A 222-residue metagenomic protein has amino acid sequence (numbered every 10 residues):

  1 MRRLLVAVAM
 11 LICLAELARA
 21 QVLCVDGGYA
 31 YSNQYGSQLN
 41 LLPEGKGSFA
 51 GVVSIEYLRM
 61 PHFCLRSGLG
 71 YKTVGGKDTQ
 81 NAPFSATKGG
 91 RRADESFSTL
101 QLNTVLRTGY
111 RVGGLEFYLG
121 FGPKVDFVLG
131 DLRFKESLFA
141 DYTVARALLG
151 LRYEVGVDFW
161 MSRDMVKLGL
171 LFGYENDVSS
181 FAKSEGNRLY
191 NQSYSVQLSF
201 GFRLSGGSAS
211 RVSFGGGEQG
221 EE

Functional and structural regions predicted by a protein language model:
L4-L14: Sec-dependent N-terminal signal peptides
E16-L58, C64, G201-G207, R211-E222: Short glycine/proline- and aromatic-enriched beta-strand/turn motifs that initiate or cap beta-hairpins
A20-V22, M60-C64, V112-E116, L148 (+2 more regions): Strand-connecting loop/turn motifs
Q21-L23, G45-F49, S96-L102, L115 (+2 more regions): Residues that define the transmembrane beta-barrel architecture of outer-membrane proteins
L23-G27, V53, S67-L69, T104 (+4 more regions): Membrane-embedded beta-strand positions of outer-membrane beta-barrel proteins
Y29, S54-K135: Gram-negative (and chloroplast) outer-membrane scaffold detector with strong preference for beta-barrel transmembrane
Y35-L42, K77-F84, G130-L138, S180-N187: Outer-membrane beta-barrel translocator domains and adjoining extracellular loop/strand segments of Gram-negative
V74-Q80, L148, Y153-E222: Predominantly the C-terminal beta-signal and adjacent terminal strand-loop region of outer-membrane beta-barrel
